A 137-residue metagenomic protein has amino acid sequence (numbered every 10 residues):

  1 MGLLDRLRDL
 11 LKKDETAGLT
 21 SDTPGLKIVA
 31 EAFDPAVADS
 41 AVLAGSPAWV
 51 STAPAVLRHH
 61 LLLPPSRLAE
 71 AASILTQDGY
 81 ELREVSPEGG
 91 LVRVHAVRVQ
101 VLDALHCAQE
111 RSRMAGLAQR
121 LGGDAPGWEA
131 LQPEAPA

Functional and structural regions predicted by a protein language model:
G2-H95, V99-A137: Long, contiguous binding/interaction regions
